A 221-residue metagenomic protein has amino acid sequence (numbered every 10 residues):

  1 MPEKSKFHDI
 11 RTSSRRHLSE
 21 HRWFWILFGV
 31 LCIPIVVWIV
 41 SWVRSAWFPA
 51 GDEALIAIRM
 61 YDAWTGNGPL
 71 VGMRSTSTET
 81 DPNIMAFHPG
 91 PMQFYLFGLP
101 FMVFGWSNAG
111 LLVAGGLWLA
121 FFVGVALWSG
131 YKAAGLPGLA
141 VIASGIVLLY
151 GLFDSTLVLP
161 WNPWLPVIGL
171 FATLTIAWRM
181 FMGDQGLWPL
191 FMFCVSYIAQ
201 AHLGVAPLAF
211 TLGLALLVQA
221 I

Functional and structural regions predicted by a protein language model:
M1-V40, V218-I221: Start-transfer (signal-anchor) and selected internal transmembrane alpha helices of multi-pass inner/ER membrane
I35-A54: Helix-to-loop transition at the C-terminal end of transmembrane segments
L55-M85, P91-Y95, L99: Extracytosolic helix-loop segments that constitute the early lumenal/periplasmic catalytic or substrate-binding loops
A63, T173-L190: Membrane-interface transmembrane helices that cradle and orient dolichyl/undecaprenyl
F94, S107-L112, L119-V123, S144-V167 (+1 more regions): Aromatic- and kink-enriched transmembrane "portal" helix at the membrane-lumen/periplasm boundary that abuts
V113-G135, A172: Transmembrane-helix motifs of polytopic, lipid-linked glycan transferases
A126-Y150, M182: Transmembrane-helix signature of polytopic, membrane-embedded enzymes that assemble or transfer cell-envelope glycans
W188-L214: Membrane-interface alpha helices of multi-pass inner-membrane proteins
